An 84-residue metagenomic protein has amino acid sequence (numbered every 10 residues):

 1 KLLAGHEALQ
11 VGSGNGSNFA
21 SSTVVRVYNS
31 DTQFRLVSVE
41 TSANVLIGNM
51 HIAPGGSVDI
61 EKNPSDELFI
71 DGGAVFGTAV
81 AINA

Functional and structural regions predicted by a protein language model:
L2-S21: Surface-exposed ligand/attachment interfaces on beta-rich extracellular proteins
G16-N18, Y28-S30, H51: Sterically constrained small-residue positions within well-ordered secondary structures of folded domains
A20-V24, S65-D66: Short, surface-exposed beta-edge/turn micro-motifs
R26-G48: Short, surface-exposed beta-strand/strand-loop-strand elements in extracellular ectodomains
T41-G73: Intrinsically disordered, low-complexity Pro/Gly/Ser/Thr-rich segments with frequent PxxP/GP/PP motifs and embedded
A74-A84: Exposed low-complexity, polar/acidic, P/S/T/G-rich flexible segments that act as propeptides, protease-susceptible
